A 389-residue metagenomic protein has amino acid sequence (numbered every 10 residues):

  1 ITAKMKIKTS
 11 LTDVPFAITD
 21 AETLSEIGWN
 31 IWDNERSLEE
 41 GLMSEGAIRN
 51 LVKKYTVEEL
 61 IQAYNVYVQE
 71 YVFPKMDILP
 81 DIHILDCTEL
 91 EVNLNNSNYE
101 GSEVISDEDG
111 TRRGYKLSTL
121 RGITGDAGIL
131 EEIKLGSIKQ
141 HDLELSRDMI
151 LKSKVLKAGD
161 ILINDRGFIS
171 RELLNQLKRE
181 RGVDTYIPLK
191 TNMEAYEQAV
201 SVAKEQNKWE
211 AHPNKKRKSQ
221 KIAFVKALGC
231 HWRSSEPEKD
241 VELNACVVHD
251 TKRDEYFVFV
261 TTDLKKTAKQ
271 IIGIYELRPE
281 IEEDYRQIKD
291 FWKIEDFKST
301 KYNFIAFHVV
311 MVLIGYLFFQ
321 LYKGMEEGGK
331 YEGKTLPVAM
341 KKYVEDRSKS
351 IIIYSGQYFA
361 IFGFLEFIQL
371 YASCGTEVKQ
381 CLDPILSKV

Functional and structural regions predicted by a protein language model:
I1, D13-P15, S44, I48 (+9 more regions): Short, conserved catalytic/metal-binding motifs centered on acidic residues
I1-G41: Gly/serine-rich nucleotide phosphate-binding loop at the start of the catalytic core of nucleotide/ADP-ribose-handling
A21-E22, V202-C246, D290, L313-V389: A short, flexible helix-boundary coil/loop motif
A47-R121, H231: Active-site-proximal, Lys/Arg-enriched surface segment that forms a nucleic-acid-binding/basic interface patch
I105-K157, V247-F257: Electropositive, glycine- and tryptophan-enriched low-complexity nucleic-acid-binding patches
Q140-E197: Domain-level cores of phosphate- or acyl-group-handling catalytic modules
A268-Y302: Short amphipathic alpha-helical "interface-anchor" segments enriched in bulky aromatics
I305-M311, G315: Small-residue-rich helix-loop
